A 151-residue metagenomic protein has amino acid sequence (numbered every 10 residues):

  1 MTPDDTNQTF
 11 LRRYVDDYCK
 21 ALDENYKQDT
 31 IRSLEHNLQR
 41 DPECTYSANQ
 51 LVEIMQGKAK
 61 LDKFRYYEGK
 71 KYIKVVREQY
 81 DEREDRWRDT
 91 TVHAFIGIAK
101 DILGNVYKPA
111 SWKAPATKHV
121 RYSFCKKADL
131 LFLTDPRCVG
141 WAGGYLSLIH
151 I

Functional and structural regions predicted by a protein language model:
T2-R65: Negatively charged, low-complexity tracts enriched in Asp/Glu with abundant Ser/Thr
M55-I98: Exposed beta-strand-loop-beta-strand "reactive/processing" segments of non-cytosolic proteins
L103-F132: A short, surface-exposed interaction/processing loop segment used at functional sites
D129-G143: Active-site-proximal segments of catalytic enzyme domains that coordinate small-molecule cofactors or metal ions
I149-I151: Conserved small/polar residues in nucleotide/adenosyl-binding loops
